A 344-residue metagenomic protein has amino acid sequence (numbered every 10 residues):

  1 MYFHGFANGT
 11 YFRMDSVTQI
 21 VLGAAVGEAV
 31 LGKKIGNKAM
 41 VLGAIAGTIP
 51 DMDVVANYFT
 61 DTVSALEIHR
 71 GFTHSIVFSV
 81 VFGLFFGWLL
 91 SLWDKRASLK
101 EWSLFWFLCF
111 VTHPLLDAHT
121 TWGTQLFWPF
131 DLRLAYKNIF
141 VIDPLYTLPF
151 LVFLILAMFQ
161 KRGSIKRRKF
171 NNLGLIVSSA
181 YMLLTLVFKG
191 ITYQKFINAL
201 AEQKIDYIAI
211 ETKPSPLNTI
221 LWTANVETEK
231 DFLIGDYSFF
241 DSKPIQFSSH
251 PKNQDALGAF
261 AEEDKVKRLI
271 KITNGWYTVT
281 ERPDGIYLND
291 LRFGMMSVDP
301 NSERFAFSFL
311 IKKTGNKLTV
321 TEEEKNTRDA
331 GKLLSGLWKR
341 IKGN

Functional and structural regions predicted by a protein language model:
Y2-P214: N-terminal membrane-targeting hydrophobic helices
I208, L221-T223, E227-N344: Extracytosolic and intramembrane catalytic regions of membrane-associated proteins in envelope/secretory systems
L217-T219: Short, surface-exposed loop/turn motifs at beta-strand boundaries within globular domains
